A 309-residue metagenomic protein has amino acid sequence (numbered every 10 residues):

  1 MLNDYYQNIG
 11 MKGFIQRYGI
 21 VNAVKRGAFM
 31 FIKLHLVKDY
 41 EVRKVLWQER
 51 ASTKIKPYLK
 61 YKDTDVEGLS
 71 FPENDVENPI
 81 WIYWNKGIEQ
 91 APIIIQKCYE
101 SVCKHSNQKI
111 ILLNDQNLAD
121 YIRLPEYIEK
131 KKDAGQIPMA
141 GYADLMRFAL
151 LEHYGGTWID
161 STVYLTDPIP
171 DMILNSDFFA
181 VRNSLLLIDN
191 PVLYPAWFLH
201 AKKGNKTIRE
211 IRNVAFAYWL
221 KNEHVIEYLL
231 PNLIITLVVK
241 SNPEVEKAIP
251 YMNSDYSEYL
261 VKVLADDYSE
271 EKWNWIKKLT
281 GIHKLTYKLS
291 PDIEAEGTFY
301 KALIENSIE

Functional and structural regions predicted by a protein language model:
M1-A143, S161-E309: Glycosyltransferase-associated regions of secretory-pathway enzymes, highlighting luminal stem/catalytic domains
L145-Y154: Small-residue hinge/turn detector
Y154, I159-D160: Active-site acidic Asp-centered loop
